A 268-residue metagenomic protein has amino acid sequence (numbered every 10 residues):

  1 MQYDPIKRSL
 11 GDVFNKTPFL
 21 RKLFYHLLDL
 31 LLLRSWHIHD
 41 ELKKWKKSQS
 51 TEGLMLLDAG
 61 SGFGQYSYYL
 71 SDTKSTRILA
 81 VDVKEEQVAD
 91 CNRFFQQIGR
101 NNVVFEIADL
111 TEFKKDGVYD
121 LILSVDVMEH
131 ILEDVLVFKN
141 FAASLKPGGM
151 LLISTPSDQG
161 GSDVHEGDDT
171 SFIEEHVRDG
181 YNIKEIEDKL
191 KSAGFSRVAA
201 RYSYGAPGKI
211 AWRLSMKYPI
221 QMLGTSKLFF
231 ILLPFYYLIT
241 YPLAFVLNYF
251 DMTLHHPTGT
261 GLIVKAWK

Functional and structural regions predicted by a protein language model:
M1-G117, L121, V125, V135-F138 (+6 more regions): Conserved N-terminal segment of class I S-adenosyl-L-methionine
D126-H130: A short His-aromatic
L136-P147: A short glycine-rich, Lys/Arg-flanked "PGG" loop and its adjoining helix->strand segment in the class I
S154-D179, D188: Short, glycine-/aromatic-enriched active-site segment of Class I SAM-dependent methyltransferases
E187-R201: A SAM-dependent methyltransferase catalytic signature shared across enzymes that methylate proteins
V198-P234: Conserved catalytic loop of SAM-dependent methyltransferase domains
L232-K265: Conserved Class I S-adenosyl-L-methionine
